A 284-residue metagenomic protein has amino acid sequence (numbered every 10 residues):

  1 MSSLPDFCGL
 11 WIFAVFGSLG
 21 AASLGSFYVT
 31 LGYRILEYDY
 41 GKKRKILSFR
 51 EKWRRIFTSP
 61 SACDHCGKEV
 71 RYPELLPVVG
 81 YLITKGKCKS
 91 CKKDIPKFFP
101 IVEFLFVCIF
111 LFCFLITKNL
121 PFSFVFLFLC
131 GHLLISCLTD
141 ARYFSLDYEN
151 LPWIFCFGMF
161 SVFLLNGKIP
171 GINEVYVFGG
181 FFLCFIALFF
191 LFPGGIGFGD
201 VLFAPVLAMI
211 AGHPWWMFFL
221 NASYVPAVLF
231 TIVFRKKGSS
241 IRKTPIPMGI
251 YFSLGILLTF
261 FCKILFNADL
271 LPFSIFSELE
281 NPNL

Functional and structural regions predicted by a protein language model:
M1-L284: A membrane-topology feature that recognizes alpha-helical transmembrane segments and their immediate juxtamembrane
